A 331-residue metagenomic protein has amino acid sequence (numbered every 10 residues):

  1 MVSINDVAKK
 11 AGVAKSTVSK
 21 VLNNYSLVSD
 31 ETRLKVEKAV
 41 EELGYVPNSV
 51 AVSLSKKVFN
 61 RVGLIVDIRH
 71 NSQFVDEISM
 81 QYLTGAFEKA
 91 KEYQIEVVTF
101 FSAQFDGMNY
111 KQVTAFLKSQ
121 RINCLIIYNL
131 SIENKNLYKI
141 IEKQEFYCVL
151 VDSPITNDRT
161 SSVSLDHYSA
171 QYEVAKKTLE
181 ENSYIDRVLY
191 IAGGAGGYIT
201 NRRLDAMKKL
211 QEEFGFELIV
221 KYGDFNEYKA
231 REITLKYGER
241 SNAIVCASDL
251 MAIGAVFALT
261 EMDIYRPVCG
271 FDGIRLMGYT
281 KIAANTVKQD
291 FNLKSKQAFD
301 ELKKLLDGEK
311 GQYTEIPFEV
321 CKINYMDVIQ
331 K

Functional and structural regions predicted by a protein language model:
M1-N60, Q330: N-terminal helix-turn-helix DNA-binding module of bacterial transcription factors
V46-M108: Amphipathic helical "hinge" segments at domain boundaries
A90-S102, Y190, K208-K229: Short beta-strand elements in bilobed, periplasmic/extracellular small-molecule ligand-binding domains
R121-N129, R187-A192, V220, G238-L250 (+1 more regions): Periplasmic-binding protein-like
I127-A170, L250, D272-A284: Flexible loop/hinge segments that line or gate small-molecule binding clefts
S162-Y190, E227-L235, A252, Q289-D307: Hydrophobic alpha-helical segments within soluble ligand-binding/sensing domains
V174-F216, K310-V328: An alpha-beta-alpha
E239-A243, A247-K331: Flexible loop/turn connectors
